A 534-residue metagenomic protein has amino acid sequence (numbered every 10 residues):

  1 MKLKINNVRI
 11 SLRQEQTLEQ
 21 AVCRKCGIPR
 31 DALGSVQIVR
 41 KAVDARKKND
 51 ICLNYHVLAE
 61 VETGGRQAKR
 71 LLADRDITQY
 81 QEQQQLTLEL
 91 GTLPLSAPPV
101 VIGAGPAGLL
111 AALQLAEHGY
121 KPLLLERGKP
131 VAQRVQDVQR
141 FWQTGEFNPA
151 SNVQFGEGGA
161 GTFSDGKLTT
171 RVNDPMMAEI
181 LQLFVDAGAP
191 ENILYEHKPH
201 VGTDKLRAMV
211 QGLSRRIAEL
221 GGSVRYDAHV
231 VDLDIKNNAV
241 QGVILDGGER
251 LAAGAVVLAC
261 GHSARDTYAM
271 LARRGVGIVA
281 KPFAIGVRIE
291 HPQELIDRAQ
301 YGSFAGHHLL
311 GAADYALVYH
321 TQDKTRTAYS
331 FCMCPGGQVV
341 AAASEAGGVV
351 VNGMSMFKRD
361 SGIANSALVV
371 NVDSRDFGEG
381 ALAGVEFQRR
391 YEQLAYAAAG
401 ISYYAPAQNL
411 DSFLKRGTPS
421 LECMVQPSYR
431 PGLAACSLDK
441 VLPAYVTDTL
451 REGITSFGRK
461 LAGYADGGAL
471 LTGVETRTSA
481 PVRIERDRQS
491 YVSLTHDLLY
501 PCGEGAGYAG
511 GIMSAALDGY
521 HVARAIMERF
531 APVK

Functional and structural regions predicted by a protein language model:
M1-I51, V57-F163, K167-A187, E191-K534: Residues forming the flavin
